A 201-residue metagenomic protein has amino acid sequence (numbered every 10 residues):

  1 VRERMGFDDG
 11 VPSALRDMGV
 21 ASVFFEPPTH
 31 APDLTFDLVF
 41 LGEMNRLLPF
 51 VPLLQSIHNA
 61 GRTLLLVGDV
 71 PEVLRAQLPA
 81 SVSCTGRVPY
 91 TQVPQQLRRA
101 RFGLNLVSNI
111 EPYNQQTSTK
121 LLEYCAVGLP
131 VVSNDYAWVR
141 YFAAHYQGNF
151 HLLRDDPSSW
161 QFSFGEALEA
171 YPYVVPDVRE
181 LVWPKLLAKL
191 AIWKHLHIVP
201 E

Functional and structural regions predicted by a protein language model:
V1-E3, V67-L74, D135-W138: Short, polar loop motifs at secondary-structure junctions
V1-P27: Donor nucleotide-sugar binding/catalytic pocket of nucleotide-sugar-dependent glycosyltransferases
G19-E26, A31-Q77, S83-R98: Conserved catalytic-core segment of nucleotide-activated headgroup transferases in glycan assembly
N45-L48, T91, N105-E123, S133-F142: Nucleotide-sugar-dependent
G61, G128-L129: Glycine-centered short loops/turns at secondary-structure junctions
P79-A80, T119, R140-D155: Acidic, glycine-centered active-site loop in nucleotide-sugar glycosyltransferases
R101, A126-G128: A short alpha->beta transition loop at the rim of the catalytic pocket in nucleotide-sugar-dependent
R154-P200: A charged, aromatic-enriched C-terminal amphipathic alpha-helix characteristic of glycosyltransferases across folds
